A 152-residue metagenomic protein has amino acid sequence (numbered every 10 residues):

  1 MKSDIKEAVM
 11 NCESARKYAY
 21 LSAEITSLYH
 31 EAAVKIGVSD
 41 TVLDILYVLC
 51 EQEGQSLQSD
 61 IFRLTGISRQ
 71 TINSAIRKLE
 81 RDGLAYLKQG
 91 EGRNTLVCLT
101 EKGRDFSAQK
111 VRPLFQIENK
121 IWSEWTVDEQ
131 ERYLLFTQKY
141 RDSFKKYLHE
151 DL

Functional and structural regions predicted by a protein language model:
M1-E7, D128-L152: C-terminal regulatory/oligomerization modules of transcriptional regulators
M1-I36: N-terminal leader segment of winged-helix/HTH proteins
S14, L21, T41-V42, K102 (+1 more regions): N-terminal positioning helix adjacent to the helix-turn-helix/winged-helix DNA-binding module
A19, Y47-E53, V111, Q138: Short, locally clustered residues in the helix-turn-helix/winged-helix DNA-binding domain
L21-Y29, T65, F106, K110-W125 (+1 more regions): Alpha-helical linker/hinge and terminal dimerization helices associated with HTH transcriptional regulators
S27-T71: N-terminal helix-turn-helix DNA-binding core of bacterial DNA-binding proteins
R77-L134: Charged, amphipathic alpha-helical coiled-coil/dimerization segments
